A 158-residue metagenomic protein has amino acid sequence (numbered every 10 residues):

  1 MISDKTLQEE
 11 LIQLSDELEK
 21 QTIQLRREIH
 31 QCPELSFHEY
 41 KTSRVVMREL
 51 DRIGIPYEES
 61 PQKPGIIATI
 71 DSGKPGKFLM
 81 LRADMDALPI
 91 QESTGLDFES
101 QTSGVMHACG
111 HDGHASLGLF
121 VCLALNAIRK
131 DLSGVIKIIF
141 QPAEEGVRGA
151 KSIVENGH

Functional and structural regions predicted by a protein language model:
I2-H107, S116, A124-L132: Acidic/His- and Gly-rich active-site-bordering loop/insert found across diverse amide/peptide-bond hydrolases
C109-H111: Membrane-interface loop-to-helix entry segments
G113-H158: Acidic/histidine-rich catalytic neighborhood of metal-dependent amide-processing enzymes
